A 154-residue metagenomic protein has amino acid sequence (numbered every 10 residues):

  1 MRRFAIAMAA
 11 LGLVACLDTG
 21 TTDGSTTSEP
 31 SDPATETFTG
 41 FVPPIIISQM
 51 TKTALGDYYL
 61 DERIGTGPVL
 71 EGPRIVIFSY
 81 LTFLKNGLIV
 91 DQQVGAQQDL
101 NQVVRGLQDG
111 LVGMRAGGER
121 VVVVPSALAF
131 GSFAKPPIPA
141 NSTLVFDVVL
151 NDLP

Functional and structural regions predicted by a protein language model:
M1-A15: Sec-dependent bacterial lipoprotein signal peptides
C16-P154: Cross-family detector of peptidyl-prolyl cis-trans isomerase
